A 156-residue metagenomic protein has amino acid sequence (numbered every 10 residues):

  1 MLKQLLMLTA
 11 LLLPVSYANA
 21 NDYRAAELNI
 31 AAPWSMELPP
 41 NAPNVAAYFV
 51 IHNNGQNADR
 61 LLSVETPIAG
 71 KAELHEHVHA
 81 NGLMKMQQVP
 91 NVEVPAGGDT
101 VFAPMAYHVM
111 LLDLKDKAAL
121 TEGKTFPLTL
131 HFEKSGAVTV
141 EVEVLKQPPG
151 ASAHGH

Functional and structural regions predicted by a protein language model:
L5-L13: Sec-dependent N-terminal signal peptides
P14-A18: N-terminal signal peptide c-region/cleavage motif recognized by signal peptidases
N21-H156: Compact, glycine-rich, soluble single-domain proteins
